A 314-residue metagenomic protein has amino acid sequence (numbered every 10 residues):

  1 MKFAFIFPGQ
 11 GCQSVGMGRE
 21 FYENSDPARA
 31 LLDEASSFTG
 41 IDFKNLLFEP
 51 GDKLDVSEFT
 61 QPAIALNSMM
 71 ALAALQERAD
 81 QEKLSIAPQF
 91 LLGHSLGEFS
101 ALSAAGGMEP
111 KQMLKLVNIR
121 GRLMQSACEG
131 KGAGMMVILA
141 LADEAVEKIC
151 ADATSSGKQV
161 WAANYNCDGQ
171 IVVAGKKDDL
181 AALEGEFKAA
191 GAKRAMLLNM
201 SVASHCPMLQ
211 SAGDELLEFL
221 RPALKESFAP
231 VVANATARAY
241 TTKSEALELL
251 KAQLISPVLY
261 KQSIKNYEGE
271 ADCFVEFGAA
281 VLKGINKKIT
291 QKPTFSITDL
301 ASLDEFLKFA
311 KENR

Functional and structural regions predicted by a protein language model:
M1-V146, F274-E305: FabD-like malonyl-/acyl-CoA
G11-C12, A105-L254: Alpha/beta catalytic cores of group-transfer enzymes, especially the acyltransferase/condensing modules of polyketide
E20, E34, E186-A189, N266: Alpha-helical scaffold elements within enzyme catalytic domains, especially in hydrolases
I41, I86, K158-V160, K193 (+3 more regions): A structural micro-motif
T60-P62, V202-S204, P257, K261: Glycine-rich phosphate/pyrophosphate-binding beta-alpha loops
E218-F219, I297-R314: NAD(P)-dependent dehydrogenase/reductase Rossmann-like domain
I255-D272: A short, acidic, amphipathic alpha-helical segment used as a generic capping/interface helix at domain edges
